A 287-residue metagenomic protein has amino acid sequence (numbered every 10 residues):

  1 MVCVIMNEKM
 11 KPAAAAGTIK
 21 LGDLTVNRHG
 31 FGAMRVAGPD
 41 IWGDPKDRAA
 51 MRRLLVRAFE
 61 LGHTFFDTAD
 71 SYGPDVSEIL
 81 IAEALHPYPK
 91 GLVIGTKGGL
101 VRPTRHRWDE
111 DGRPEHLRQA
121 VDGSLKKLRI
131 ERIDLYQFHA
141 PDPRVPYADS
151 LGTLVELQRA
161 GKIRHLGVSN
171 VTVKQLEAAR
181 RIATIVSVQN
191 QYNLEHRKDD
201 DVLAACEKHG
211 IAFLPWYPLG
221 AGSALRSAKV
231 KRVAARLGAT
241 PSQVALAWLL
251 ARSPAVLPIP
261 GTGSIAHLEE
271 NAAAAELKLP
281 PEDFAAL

Functional and structural regions predicted by a protein language model:
V2-L92: N-terminal binding-site loop/beta-alpha segment at the start of enzyme catalytic domains that lines or forms
N7-A13, P141-A286: Beta/alpha (TIM)-barrel catalytic core signal, keyed to glycine-rich beta->alpha loops juxtaposed to Asp/Glu that bind
D23-T25, E60, A82-V93, L125-R129 (+3 more regions): Acidic (Asp/Glu)-rich catalytic clusters
F31, M51, A58, F66 (+12 more regions): Conserved, mostly hydrophobic/aromatic
R35-A49, P103-R118, R144: Active-site mouth loops of central-metabolism enzymes
R35-D40, Y72, L100-R102, H139-D142 (+2 more regions): Feature marks short, surface-exposed loop/turn motifs that line or immediately flank catalytic pockets and channel
D44-A58, G112-L128, T172-A178: Short, acidic/polar
G91-T104, N170: A short, structured active-site edge motif that brings together acidic residues
